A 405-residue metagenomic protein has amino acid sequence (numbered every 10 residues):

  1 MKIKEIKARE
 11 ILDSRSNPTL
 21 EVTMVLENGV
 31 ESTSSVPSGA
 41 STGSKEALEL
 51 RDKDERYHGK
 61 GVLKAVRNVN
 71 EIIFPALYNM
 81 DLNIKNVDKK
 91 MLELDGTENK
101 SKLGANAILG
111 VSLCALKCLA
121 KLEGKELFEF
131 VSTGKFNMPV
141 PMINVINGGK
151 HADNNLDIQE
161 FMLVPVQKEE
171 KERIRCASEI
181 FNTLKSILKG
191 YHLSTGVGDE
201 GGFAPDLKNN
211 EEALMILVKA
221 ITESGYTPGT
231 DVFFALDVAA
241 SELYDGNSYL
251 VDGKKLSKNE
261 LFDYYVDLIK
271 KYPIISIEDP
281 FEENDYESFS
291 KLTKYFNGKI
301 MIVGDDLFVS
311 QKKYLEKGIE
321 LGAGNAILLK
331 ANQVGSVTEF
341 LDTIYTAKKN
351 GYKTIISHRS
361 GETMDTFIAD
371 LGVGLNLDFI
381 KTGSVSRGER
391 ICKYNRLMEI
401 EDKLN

Functional and structural regions predicted by a protein language model:
M1-L20: Short, Gly/Pro- and small/polar-rich lid/capping loops
D13-R15, G96-C114, P141-D153, V197: Glycine/serine-rich anion-binding loops at beta->alpha junctions that coordinate negatively charged ligand groups
P37-K125, I174, G202: Metal- or metallocofactor-binding catalytic centers and their adjacent structured scaffolds across diverse enzyme
D81-V87, A105, L127-F130, K185-F203 (+3 more regions): Flexible, glycine/charged-enriched surface loops at secondary-structure junctions
F136-G198: Mobile "lid/hinge" segments at catalytic clefts and subdomain interfaces of large enzymes
E160-E170, S194-N210, A239-D252: Active-site-proximal beta-alpha loop/turn segments in soluble metabolic enzymes
E211-N405: Catalytic core of soluble alpha/beta enzymes
